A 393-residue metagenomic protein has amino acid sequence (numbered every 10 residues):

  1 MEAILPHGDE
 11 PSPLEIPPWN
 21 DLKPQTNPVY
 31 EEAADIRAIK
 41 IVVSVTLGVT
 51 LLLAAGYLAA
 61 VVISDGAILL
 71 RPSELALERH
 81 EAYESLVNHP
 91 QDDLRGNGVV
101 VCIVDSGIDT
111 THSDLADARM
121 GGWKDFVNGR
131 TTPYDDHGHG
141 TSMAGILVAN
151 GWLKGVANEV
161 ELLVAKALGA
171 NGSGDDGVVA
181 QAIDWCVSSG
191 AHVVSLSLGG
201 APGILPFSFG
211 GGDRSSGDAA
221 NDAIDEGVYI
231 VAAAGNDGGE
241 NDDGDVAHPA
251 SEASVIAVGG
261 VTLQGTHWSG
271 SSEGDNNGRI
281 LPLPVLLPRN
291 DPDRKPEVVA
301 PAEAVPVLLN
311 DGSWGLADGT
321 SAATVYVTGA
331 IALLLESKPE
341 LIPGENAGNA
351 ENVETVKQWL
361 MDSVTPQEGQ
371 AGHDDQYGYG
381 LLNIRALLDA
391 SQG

Functional and structural regions predicted by a protein language model:
M1-D21: N-terminal targeting leaders characterized by basic, low-complexity, disordered sequences that direct proteins
E2-G8, A33-I36, L58-A60, A167-S254 (+2 more regions): Substrate-binding/access-modulating region of protease and related hydrolase catalytic domains
V29-L47, I63-C102, N128-Y134, S271 (+2 more regions): N-terminal domain-start motif of subtilase-like serine proteases
H89-G121, T131-D175, S251-S254, Q264-G265 (+2 more regions): Subtilisin-like serine protease catalytic core
V100, D105, A247-E336: Extracellular S/T/G-rich loop segment that most often corresponds to the catalytic His/Ser-adjacent loop
V100-I103, E161-K166, H192-S197, I224 (+6 more regions): Structural recognition of the beta-strand scaffold that forms the well-ordered cores of secreted hydrolase catalytic
G107-T110, F126-V127, L153, L168-G172 (+7 more regions): Solvent-exposed loop/turn segments at secondary-structure junctions within structured extracellular/periplasmic domains
L163, A167-L168, A302-H373: Hydrolase catalytic cores
